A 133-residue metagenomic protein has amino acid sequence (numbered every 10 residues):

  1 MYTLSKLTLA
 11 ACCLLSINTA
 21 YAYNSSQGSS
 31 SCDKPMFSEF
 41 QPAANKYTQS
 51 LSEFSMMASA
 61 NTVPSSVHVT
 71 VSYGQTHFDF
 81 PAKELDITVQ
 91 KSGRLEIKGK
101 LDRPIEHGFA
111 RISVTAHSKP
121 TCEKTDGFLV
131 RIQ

Functional and structural regions predicted by a protein language model:
Y21-S52: Short, compositionally biased P/S/T/A/G/V-rich stretches that sit at domain boundaries
E53-N61: Short edge beta-strand/loop segments characteristic of extracellular beta-sandwich folds
T70-D79: Change "in extracellular beta-sheet-rich domains … of secreted and cell-surface proteins" to "in beta-sheet-rich domains
F78-K91: Solvent-exposed serine/threonine-rich low-complexity stretches and specific carbohydrate-binding patches
V89-G99: Aromatic sugar-binding surface patches on proteins that engage polysaccharides or sugar-phosphate polymers
L101-F109: Surface-exposed, short loops/turns at beta-strand junctions within beta-sandwich domains
A116-T125: Short acidic/polar inter-strand loop motif in beta-rich domains
L129-Q133: Short beta-strand edge segments in extracellular beta-sheet folds
